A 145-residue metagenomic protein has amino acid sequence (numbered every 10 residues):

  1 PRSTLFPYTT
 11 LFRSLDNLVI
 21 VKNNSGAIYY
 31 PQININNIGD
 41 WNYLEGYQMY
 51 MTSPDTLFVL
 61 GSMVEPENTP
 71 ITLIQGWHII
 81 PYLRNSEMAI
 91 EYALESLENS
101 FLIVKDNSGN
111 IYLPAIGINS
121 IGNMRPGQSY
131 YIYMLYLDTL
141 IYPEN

Functional and structural regions predicted by a protein language model:
P1-T10: Single conserved hydrophobic/aromatic residue that forms the stacking wall/gate of nucleotide- or nucleobase-binding
T9-N145: N-terminal exported-region signature
